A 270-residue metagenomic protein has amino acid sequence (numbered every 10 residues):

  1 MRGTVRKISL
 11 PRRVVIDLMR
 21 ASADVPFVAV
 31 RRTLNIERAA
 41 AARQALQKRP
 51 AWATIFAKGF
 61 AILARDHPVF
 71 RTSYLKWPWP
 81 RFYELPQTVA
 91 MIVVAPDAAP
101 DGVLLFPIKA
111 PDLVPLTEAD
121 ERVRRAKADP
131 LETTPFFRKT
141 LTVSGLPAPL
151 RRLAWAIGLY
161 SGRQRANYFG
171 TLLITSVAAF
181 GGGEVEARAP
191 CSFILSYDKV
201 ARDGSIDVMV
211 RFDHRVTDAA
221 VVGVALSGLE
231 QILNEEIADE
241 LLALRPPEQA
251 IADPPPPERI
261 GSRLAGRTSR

Functional and structural regions predicted by a protein language model:
M1-R270: C-terminal catalytic/motor cores of large multi-domain enzyme assemblies
